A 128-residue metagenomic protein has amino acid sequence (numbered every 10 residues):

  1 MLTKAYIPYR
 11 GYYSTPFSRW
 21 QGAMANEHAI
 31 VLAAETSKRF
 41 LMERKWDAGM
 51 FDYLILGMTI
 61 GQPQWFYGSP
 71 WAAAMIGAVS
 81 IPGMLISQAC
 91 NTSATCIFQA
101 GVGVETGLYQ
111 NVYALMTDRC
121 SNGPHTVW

Functional and structural regions predicted by a protein language model:
M1-I81, T117-W128: Conserved "HGTGT" condensation-loop signature of ketosynthase/thiolase-family condensing enzymes that catalyze
M58-N111: Conserved catalytic cysteine-centered active-site region of acyl-thioester-dependent Claisen-condensing enzymes
